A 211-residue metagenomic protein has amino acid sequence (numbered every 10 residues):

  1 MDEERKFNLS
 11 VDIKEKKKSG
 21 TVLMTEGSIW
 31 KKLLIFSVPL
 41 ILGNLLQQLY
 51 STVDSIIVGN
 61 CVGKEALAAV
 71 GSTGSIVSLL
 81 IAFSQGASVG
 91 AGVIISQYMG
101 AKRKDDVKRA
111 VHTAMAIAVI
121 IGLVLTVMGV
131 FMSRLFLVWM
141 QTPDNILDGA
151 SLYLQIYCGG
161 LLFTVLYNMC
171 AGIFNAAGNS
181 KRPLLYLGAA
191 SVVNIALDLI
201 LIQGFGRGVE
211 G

Functional and structural regions predicted by a protein language model:
M1-S37, I95-L162, V193-A196, I200-G211: Short alpha-helical transmembrane segments in multi-pass integral membrane proteins
E26, W30-L49, V53, I76-F83 (+2 more regions): Residue-level signal for short hydrophobic patches within transmembrane helices of multi-pass membrane transporters
N44-Q48, A82, G122, T126 (+3 more regions): Residue-level hotspots within the lipid-embedded alpha helices of multi-pass solute transporters
Q48-I57, L135-W139: Interfacial/capping segments of alpha-helical transmembrane domains
L49-T52, C61-K64, Y98-A101, A176-A177 (+1 more regions): Helix-loop interface residues and adjacent transmembrane-helix termini in multi-pass membrane transporters, primarily
D54, A171, L197-D198: Small-residue (Gly/Pro/Ala) motifs that create kinks and tight helix-helix packing interfaces
V58-S78, D144-G149, V209-G211: Interfacial/gating helices of multi-pass transporter permease domains
L67-V127, T164-P183: Small-residue-rich hydrophobic transmembrane alpha-helices
